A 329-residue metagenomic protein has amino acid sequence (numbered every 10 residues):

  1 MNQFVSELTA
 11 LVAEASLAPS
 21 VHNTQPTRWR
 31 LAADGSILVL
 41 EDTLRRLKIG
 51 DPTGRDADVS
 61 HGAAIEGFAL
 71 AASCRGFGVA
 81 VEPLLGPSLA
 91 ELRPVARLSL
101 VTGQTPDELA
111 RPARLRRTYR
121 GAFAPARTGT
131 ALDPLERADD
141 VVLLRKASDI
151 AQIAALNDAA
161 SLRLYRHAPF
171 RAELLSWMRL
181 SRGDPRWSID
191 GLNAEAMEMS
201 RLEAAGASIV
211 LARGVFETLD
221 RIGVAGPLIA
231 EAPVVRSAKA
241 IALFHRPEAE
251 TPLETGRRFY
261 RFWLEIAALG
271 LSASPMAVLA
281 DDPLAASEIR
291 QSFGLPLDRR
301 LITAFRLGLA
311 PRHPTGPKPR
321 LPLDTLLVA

Functional and structural regions predicted by a protein language model:
M1-A329: Acidic, surface-exposed loops and disordered segments
